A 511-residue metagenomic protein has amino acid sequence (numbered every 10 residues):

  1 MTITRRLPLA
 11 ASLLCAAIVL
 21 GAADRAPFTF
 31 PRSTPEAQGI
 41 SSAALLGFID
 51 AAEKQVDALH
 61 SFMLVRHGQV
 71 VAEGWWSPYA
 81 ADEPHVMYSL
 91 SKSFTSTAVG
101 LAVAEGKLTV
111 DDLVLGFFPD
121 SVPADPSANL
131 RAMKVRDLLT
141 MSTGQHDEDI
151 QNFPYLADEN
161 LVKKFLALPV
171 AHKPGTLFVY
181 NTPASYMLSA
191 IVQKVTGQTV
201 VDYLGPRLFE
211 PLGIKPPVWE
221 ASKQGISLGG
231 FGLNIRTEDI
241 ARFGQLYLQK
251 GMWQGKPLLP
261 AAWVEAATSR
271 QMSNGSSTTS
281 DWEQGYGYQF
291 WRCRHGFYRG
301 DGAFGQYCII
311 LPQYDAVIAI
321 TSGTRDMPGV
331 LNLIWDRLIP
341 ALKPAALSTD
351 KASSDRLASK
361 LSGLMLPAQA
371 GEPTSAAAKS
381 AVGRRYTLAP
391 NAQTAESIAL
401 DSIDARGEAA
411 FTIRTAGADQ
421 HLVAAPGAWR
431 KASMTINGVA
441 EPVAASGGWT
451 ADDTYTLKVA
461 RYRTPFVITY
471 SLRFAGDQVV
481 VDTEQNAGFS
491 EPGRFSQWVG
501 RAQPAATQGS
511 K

Functional and structural regions predicted by a protein language model:
A22, S348-K511: Peripheral terminal and inter-domain segments
L46, G68, H85-D111, L138 (+2 more regions): Active-site SXXK
I49-A80, D315-I318: A short, well-structured edge-of-sheet supersecondary motif
V86, E105-T143, A167, Q198-I235: Active-site helix/loop module of the DD-peptidase/beta-lactamase fold, centered on the serine-lysine SxxK catalytic
M141, A184-I191, F231-M252, Q306-G323 (+1 more regions): Active-site-proximal alpha-helical segments within enzyme catalytic domains
Q145-A221: A small/polar active-site loop signature that marks catalytic segments
P216, V264-I318: Active-site Gly/Thr loop motif
G302-A368: Structured C-terminal helix/loop/strand segments within mature extracytoplasmic catalytic/sensor domains
